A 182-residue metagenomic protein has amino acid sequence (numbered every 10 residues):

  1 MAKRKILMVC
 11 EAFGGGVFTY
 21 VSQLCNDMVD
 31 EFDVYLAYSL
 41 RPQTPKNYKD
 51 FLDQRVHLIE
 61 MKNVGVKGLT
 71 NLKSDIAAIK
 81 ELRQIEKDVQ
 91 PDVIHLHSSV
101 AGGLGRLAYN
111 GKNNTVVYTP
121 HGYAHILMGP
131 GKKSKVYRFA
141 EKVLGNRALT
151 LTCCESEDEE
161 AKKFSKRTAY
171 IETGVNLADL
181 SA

Functional and structural regions predicted by a protein language model:
M1-R4, L52-R55, A182: Nucleotide-sugar donor-binding and catalytic loop/hinge architecture of NDP-sugar-dependent glycosyltransferases
I6-L7, V93, Y109-I126, E141 (+2 more regions): Active-site proximal beta-strand in glycosyltransferases
M8-S74, S156-K162, Y170: N-terminal strand-loop element at the rim of the active site of nucleotide-sugar-dependent glycosyltransferases
G14-G15, G65-L69, N114-K133, L149 (+1 more regions): A short, histidine- and acid-enriched strand-loop-helix "catalytic/donor-clamping" loop that lines the nucleotide-sugar
K80-R83, S134-C153: Membrane-proximal helix-turn-helix segments that form the acceptor-binding/catalytic region of lipid-linked
I85-D92: Glycine-rich phosphate-binding loop signature in dinucleotide/nucleotide-binding domains
L96-G102, P120: Short His-centered aromatic/hydrophobic patch
G145-A182: Donor nucleotide-sugar binding/catalytic pocket of nucleotide-sugar-dependent glycosyltransferases
